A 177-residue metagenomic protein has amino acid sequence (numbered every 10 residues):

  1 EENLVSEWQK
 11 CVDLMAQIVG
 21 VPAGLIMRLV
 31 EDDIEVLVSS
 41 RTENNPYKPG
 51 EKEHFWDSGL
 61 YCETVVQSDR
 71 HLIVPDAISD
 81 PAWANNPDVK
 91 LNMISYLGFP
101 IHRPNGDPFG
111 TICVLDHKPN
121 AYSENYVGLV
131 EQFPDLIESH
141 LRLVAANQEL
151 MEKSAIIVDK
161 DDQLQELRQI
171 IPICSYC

Functional and structural regions predicted by a protein language model:
E2-S39, P49, S58: Helix-loop-beta substructure at the N-terminus of cytosolic sensory domains that couple signal/ligand detection
L29, I34, N45-N86, I94: Regulatory sensory and allosteric helical modules in signal-transduction proteins and certain transcription factors
I94-R103: A short, aliphatic-rich beta-strand micro-motif
N105-D107: Glycine-biased flexible loop/turn sites that connect beta-strands or occur in inter-domain linkers
T111-N120: Short beta-strand-to-loop transition segments that serve as allosteric relay/switch motifs in sensory/regulatory domains
Y122-R142: Amphipathic alpha-helical "output/dimerization" segments
L143, L150-K153, I157-K160, L164-L167 (+1 more regions): Heptad-repeat alpha-helical coiled-coil signal-transmission segments
C174-C177: Short cysteine-rich clusters marking metal-coordination/redox-active sites
